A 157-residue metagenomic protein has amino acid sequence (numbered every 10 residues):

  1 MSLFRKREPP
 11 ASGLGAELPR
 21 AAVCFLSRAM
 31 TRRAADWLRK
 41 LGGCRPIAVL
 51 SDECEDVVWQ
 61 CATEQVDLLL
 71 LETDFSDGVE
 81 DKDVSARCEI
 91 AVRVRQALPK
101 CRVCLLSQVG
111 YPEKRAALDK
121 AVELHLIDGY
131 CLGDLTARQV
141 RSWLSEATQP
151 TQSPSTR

Functional and structural regions predicted by a protein language model:
M1-W37, L135-R157: Non-catalytic signal-transmission and effector/linker regions of two-component phosphorelay proteins
R28-D52: Two-component/phosphorelay signaling modules centered on CheY-like receiver
A34-L38, I90, R115-E123: Short, aromatic/basic amphipathic alpha-helical patches
I47-D52, S107-P150, R157: Output/docking surface of receiver
L50-L68, G78: Acidic, metal-coordinating helix/loop segments flanking the phosphotransfer/catalytic sites of two-component signaling
A62-E64, R93-K100: Conserved phosphotransfer cores of two-component systems
L68-V94, Q108, K114-A117: Conserved phosphotransfer microenvironments
L69, V103, G129-C131: Two-component signal transduction core modules
